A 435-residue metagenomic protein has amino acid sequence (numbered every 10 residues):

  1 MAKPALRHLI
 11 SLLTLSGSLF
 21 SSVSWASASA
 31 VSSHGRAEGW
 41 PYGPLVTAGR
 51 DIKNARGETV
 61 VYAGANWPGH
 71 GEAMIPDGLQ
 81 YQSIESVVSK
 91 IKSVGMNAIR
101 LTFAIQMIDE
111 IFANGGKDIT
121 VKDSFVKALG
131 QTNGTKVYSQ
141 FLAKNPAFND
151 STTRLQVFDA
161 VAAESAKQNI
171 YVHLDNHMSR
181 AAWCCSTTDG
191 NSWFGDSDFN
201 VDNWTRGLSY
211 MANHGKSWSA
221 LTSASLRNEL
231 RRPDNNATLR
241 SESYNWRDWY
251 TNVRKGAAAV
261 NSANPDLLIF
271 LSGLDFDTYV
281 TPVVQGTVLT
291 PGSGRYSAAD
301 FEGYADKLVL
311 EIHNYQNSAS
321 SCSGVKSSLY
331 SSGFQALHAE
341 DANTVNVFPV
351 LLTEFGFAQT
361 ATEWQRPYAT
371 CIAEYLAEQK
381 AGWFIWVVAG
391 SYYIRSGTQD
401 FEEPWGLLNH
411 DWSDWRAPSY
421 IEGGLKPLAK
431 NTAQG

Functional and structural regions predicted by a protein language model:
M1-A30: Fungal secretory targeting signals
V23-R36, G423-G435: Fungal extracellular Ser/Thr-rich, low-complexity intrinsically disordered regions
W25-R100, I111-N133: N-terminal carbohydrate-binding accessory modules
N66, T102-M107, N176-W183, R227 (+2 more regions): Short, solvent-exposed turn/loop segments enriched in Gly/Ser/Thr/Pro and often Arg
I75-D77, E110-N114, W183-C185, N236-A237 (+2 more regions): Short, solvent-exposed loop/turn and secondary-structure capping segments
L79-A98, F103, M107-S223, D248-N261: An active-site-proximal structural segment forming one wall of the substrate-binding cleft that immediately precedes
G195-D198, D202-S223, R227-G382, G390 (+2 more regions): Extracellular glycoside hydrolase catalytic/binding regions
A369-G435: Extended, alpha-helix-rich binding/interface surfaces that flank or overlap catalytic cores and mediate recognition
